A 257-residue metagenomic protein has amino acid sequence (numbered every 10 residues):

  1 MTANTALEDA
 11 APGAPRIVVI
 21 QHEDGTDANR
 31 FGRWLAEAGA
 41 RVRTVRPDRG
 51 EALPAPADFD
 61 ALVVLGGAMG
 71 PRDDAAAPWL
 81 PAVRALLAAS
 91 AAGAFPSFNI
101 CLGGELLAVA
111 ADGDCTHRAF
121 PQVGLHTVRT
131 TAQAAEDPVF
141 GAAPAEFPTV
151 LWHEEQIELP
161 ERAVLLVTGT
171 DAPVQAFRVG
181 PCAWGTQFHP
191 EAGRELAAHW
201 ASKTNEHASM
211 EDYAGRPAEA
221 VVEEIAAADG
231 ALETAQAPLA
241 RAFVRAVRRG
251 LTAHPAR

Functional and structural regions predicted by a protein language model:
M1-G93, M210-R257: N-terminal beta1-alpha1 cap of cysteine-dependent amidohydrolase-like domains
R16-I17, A94-P96, V164, C182: Short active-site oxyanion
G25, G50, G70, E105 (+3 more regions): Surface-exposed, flexible loop/turn segments at secondary-structure boundaries
A28-R30, P54, D73-A75, L107-A110 (+3 more regions): Short glycine-/acidic-enriched loop or helix-start segments at secondary-structure transitions that form or flank
W34-E37, P78-A82, C115-T116, V167-T168 (+1 more regions): Glycine-rich, phosphate-binding/catalytic loops in enzymes
L65-A134: Cysteine-nucleophile active-site neighborhood
A111-H199: Pocket-forming structural segment of enzyme catalytic cores
Q187-I225: C-terminal helical/coil "lid" or tail adjacent to the Rossmann-like core of SAM-dependent
